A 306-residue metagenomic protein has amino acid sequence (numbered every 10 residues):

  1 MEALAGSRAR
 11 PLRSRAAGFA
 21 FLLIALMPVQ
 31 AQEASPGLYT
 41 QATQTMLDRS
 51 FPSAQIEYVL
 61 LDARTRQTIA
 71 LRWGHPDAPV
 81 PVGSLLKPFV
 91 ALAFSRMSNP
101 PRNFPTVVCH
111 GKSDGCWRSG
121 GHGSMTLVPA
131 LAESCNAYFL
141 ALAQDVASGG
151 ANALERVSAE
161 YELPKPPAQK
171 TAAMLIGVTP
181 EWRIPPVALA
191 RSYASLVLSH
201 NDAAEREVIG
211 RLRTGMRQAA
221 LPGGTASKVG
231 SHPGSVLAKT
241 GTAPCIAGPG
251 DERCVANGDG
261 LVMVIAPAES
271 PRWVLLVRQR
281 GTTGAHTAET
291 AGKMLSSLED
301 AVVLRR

Functional and structural regions predicted by a protein language model:
M1-L12: N-terminal secretory signal peptides that target proteins for export/translocation
G18-M27: Bacterial N-terminal signal peptides
Q32-W73, A151: Beta-lactamase-like hydrolase cores
S53-I56, H75-D77, P81, L85-L86 (+4 more regions): Extracytoplasmic
R66, P79-F104, A130, L189-S192 (+1 more regions): Active-site SXXK
A70-L85, L163-G210: Active-site-proximal helix/loop microenvironment of the serine DD-peptidase/beta-lactamase transpeptidase fold
P100-E155, E160-P167, G177-V178, L198: Conserved catalytic neighborhood of penicillin-recognizing serine enzymes
N152, W182-L298: A penicillin-recognizing enzyme superfamily signal
